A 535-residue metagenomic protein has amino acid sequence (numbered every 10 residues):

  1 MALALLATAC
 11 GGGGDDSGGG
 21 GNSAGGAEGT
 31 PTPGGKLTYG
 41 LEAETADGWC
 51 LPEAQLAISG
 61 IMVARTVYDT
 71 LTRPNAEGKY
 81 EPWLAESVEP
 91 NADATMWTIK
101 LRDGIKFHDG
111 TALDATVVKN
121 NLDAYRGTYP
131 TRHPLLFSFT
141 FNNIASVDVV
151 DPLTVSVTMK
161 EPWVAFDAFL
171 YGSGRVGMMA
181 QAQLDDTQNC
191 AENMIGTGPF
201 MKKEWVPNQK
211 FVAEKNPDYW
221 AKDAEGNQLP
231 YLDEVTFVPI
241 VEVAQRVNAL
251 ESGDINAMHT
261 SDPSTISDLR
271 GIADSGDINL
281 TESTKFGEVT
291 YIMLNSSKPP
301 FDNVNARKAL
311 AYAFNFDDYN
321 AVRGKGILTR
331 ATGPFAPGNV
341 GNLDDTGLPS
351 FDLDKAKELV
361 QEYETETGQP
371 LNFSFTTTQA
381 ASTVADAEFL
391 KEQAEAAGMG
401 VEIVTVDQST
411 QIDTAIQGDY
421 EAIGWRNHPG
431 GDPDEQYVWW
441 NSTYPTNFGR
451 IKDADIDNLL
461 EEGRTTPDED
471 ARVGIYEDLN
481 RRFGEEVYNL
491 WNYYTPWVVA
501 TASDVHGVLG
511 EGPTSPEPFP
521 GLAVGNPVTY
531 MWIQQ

Functional and structural regions predicted by a protein language model:
T38, L113-D123, P152-T158, G198-P199 (+6 more regions): Alpha-helical secondary-structure segments
G40-A92, D123, I195: N-terminal lobe/hinge region of extracytoplasmic solute-binding protein
L41-M62, L84-E86, T111, F166-V176 (+2 more regions): A structural "hinge/loop" feature
N75, K79, Y171-L229, E234 (+2 more regions): Gly/Pro-rich hinge or "lid" segments in bacterial periplasmic/extracellular proteins
E86-T131, V150, S156, R246-A249 (+1 more regions): Aromatic- and charge-enriched surface segment that lines or borders ligand/interaction sites
K100, L135-A182, E204-V206: Surface-exposed binding/hinge segments that line and control ligand-binding clefts or catalytic entry sites
V206-K210, A313-G341, A381-K391, Q411-Q535: Detector for C-terminal structural segments
Y219-D268, G400: Ligand-site clamp/hinge motif
